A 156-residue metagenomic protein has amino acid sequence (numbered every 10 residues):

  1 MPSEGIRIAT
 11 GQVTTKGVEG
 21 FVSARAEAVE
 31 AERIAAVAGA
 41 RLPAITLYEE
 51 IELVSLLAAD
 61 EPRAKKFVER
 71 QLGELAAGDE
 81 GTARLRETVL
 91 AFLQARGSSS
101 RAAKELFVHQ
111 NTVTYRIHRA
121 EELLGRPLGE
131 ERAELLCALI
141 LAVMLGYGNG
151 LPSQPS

Functional and structural regions predicted by a protein language model:
M1-S156: Cytosolic nucleotide-utilizing catalytic cores of signal-transduction proteins
